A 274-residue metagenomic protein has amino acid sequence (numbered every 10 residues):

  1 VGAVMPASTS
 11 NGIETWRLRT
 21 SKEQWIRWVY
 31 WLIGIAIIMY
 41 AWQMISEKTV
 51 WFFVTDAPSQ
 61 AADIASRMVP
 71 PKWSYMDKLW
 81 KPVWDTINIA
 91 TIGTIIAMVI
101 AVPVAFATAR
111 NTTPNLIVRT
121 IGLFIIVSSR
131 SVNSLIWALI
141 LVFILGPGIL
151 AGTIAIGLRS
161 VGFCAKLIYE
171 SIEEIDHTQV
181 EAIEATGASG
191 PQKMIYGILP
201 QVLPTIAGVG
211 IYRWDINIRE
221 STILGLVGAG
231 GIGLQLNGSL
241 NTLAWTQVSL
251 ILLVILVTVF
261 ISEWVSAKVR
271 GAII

Functional and structural regions predicted by a protein language model:
V1-I95, V102, A107, N111 (+1 more regions): N-terminal, non-cleaved signal-anchor transmembrane helix
E23, K72, T86-T94, I125 (+6 more regions): Loop-to-transmembrane-helix entry motif
W80-N88, G122-S129, I211, D215 (+1 more regions): Alpha-helical membrane-interface segments at transmembrane helix boundaries
T94-V102, F106, R110, L135 (+7 more regions): Hydrophobic positions within alpha-helical transmembrane segments of bacterial inner-membrane proteins
V104-A138, L167-E170: Cytoplasmic-entry segments and transmembrane alpha-helices of multi-pass inner-membrane transporters
I126-S160: Generic hydrophobic transmembrane alpha-helix motif, especially the helices
P147-R213, W264: Membrane-cytosol interface at the C-terminal ends of specific transmembrane alpha-helices in multi-pass membrane
S249-I274: C-terminal transmembrane helix and the adjacent membrane-cytosol boundary/short C-terminal tail of inner/organellar
